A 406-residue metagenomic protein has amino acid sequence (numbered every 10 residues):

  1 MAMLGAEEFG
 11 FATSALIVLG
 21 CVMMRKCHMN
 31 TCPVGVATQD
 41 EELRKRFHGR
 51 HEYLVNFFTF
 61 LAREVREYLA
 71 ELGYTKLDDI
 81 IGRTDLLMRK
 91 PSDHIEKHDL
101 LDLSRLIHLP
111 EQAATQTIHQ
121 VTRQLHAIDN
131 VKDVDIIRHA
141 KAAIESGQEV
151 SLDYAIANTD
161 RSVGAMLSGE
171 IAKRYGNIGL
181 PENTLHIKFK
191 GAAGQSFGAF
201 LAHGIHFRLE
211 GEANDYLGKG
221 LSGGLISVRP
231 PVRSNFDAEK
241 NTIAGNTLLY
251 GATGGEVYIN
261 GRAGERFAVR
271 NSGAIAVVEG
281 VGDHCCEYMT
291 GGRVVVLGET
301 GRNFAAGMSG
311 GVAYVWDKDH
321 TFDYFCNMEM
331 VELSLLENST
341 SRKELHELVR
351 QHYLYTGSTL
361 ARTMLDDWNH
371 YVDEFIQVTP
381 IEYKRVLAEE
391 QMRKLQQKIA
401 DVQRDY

Functional and structural regions predicted by a protein language model:
M1-G5, D85-H98: Short glycine/threonine-rich loop-to-helix capping motif typified by GTGT followed within a few residues by an Asp-Pro
A2-L43: Flexible glycine/proline-rich, aromatic-decorated loop/lid segments
A12-A15, K76, G211: Glycine-rich, histidine-containing beta strand-loop boundary motifs that form or position
A12-A15, L19-M24, K90-P110: Sliding clamp-binding short linear motifs that recruit DNA-associated proteins to replication/repair hubs
E42-F47, H51-L72, I81-T84, R105-Y406: Long, distal/terminal scaffolding or interaction modules with repetitive or compositionally biased sequence
L77-I80, L87: Compact, charge-rich alpha-helical regulatory domains located at protein termini
